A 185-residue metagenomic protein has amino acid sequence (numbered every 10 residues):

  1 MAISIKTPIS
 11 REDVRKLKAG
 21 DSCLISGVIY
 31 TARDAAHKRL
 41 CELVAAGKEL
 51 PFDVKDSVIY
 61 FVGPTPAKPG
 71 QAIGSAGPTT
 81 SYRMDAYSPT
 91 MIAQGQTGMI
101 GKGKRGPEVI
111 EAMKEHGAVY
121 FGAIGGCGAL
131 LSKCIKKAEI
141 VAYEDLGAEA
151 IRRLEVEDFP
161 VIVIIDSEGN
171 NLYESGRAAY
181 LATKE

Functional and structural regions predicted by a protein language model:
M1-I9: Short, structured beta-strand/loop micro-motifs enriched in basic residues and often containing a Trp
S10, Y30, T65-A67, E168-N170: Short, glycine-/Ser/Thr-/acidic-enriched flexible segments
T31-A32, A36-F159: Feature captures the catalytic cores and cofactor-binding loops of soluble hydro-lyases/lyases that act on carboxylate
S88, I164-E185: Active-site/ligand-binding-proximal alpha/beta "capping" segment
